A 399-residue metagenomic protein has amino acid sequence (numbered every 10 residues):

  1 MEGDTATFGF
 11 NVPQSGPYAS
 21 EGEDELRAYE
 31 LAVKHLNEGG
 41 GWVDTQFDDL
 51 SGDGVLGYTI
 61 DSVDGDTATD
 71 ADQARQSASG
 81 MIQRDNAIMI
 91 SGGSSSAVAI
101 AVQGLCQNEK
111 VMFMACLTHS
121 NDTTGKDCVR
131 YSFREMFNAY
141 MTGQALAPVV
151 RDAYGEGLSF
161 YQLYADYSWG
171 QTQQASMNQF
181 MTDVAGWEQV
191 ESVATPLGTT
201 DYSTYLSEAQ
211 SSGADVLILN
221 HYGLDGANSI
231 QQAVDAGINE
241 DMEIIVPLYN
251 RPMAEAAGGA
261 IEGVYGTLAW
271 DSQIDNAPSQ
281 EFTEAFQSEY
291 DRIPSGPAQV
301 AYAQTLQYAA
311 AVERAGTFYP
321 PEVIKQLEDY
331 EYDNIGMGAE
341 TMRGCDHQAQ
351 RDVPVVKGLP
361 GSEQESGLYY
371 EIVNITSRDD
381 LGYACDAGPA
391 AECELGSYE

Functional and structural regions predicted by a protein language model:
M1-E30, D66-A71, S94-S95, L163-T172 (+2 more regions): Extracytoplasmic "Venus flytrap"
M1-F10, G54-T59, R151-L158: Immediate post-signal peptide segment of exported/extracytoplasmic ligand-binding proteins
M1-T7, I82, E392-E399: Short, low-complexity disordered leader/linker segments with a strong preference for bacterial N-terminal type II
S20-R27, W42-K126, E135, T195-Y202: Beta-alpha junction/loop-to-helix N-cap segments that form part of ligand/metal-binding clefts
D72, A87-V193, D241-G266, Q273: Extracytoplasmic ligand/sensor domains, especially the bilobed periplasmic-binding protein
V129, Q232-Q304, G316-F318, T376-S397: Extracellular/periplasmic periplasmic-binding protein-like sensory domains
E313-K325: Short, charged, surface-exposed loops that flank catalytic or proteolytic processing sites
E331-E399: Solvent-exposed, acidic/polar segments of extracytosolic/periplasmic ligand-binding ectodomains
